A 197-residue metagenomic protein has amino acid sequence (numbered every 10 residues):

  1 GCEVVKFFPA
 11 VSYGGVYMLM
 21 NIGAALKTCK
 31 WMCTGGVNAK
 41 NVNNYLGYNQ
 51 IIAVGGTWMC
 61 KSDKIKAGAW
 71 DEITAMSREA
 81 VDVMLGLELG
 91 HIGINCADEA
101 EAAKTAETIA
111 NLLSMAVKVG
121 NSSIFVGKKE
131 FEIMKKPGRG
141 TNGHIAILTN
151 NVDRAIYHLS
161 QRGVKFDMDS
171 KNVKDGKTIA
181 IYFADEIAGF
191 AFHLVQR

Functional and structural regions predicted by a protein language model:
G1, Y17, V37-I52: Catalytic cores of alpha/beta
G1-K6, A25-C29, Y48-V54: Glycine-enriched alpha-helix->loop->beta-strand junction motifs that scaffold or abut catalytic
V5, Y45, A80: Conserved, mostly hydrophobic/aromatic
K6-V16, Q50-I73: Glycine-rich phosphate-binding active-site loops on the catalytic face of alpha/beta enzymes
A10-Y13, M32-A39: Glycine-rich beta-to-alpha transition loops that act as phosphate-gripper elements at the mouths of alpha/beta enzyme
V81-A106, G140-I147: N-terminal beta-strand motif that seeds the catalytic metal site of vicinal oxygen chelate
G93-F131, R154-Y157, Q161, N172-I179: Core segments of cupin and vicinal oxygen chelate
K129-K135, S160-R197: Vicinal oxygen chelate
